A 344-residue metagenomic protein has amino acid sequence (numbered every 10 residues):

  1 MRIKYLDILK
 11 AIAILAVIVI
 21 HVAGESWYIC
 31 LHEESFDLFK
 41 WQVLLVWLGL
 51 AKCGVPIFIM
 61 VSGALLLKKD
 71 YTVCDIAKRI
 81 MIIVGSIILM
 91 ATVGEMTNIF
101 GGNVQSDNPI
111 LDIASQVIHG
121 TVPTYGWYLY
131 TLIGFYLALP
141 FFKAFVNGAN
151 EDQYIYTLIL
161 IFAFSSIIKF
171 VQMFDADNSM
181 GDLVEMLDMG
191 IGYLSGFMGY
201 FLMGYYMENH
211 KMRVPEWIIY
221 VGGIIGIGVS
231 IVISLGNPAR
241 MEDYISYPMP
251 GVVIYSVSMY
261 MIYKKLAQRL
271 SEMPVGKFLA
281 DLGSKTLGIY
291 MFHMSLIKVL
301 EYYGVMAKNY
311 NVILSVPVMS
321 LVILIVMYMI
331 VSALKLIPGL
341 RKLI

Functional and structural regions predicted by a protein language model:
M1-F164, M306-I344: Membrane-cytosol interface segments of multi-pass membrane proteins, especially ER/Golgi lipid-handling enzymes
R2, K69-C74, A144-D152, E208-I219 (+2 more regions): Membrane-interface junctions at the ends of membrane-embedded or membrane-associated helices
L15-V22, M90-M96, I159-Q172, G222-N237 (+2 more regions): Aromatic-anchored segments of alpha-helical transmembrane domains
L31-E34, S106-D107, D112, F174-E185 (+2 more regions): Membrane-interface helix termini and inter-helical loops of multi-pass transporters
V43-V55, Q116-T131, F170-G199, V232-S258: Interfacial loop-to-helix transition and helix-capping segments at the boundaries of transmembrane helices
G134-F141, D152-Q172, L194-K211, I219-I233 (+1 more regions): Hydrophobic transmembrane helix bundles of membrane-integrated enzymes that assemble and modify cell-envelope
S195, M212-A280, Y303, Y310-V316: Alpha-helical transmembrane segments and terminal signal-anchor/GPI-anchor hydrophobic tails, characterized by long
K285-I297: Hydrophobic alpha-helical membrane segments
